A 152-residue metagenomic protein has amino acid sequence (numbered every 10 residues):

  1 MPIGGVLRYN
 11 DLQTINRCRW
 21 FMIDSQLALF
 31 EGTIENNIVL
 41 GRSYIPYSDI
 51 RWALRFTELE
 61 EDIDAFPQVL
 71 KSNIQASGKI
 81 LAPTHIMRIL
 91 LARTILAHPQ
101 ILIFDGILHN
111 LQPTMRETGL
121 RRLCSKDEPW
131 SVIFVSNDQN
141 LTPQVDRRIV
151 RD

Functional and structural regions predicted by a protein language model:
M1-R55, E117-T118, C124-E128: Conserved post-Walker A segment of ABC ATPase nucleotide-binding domains
M22-I23, N73, V135: Hydrophobic beta-strand positions within the nucleotide-binding domains of ABC ATPases
F30, E60-I89, R93: ABC-fold ATPase nucleotide-binding domain signature/coupling loops
L96-Q100, P129: A short, proline-enriched helix->beta-strand linker immediately N-terminal to the Walker B motif in ABC-type P-loop
L102-G106: Catalytic Walker B motif of ABC-type/P-loop ATPase nucleotide-binding domains
H109-L111: ABC ATPase nucleotide-binding domain "signature" loop
T114-R116, R121-D138, T142-P143: Conserved catalytic loops of ABC-family nucleotide-binding domains
P143-V150: Conserved catalytic segment of ABC-fold P-loop ATPases
